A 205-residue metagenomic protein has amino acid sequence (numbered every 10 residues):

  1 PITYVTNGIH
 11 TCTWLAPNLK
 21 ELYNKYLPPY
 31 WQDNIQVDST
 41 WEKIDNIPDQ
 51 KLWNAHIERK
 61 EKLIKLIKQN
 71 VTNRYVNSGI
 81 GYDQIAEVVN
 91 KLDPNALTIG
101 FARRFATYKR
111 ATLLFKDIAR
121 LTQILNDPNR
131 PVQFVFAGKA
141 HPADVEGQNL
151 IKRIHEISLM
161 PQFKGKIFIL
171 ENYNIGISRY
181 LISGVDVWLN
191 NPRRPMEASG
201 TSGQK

Functional and structural regions predicted by a protein language model:
P1-K205: Catalytic cores of carbohydrate-active enzymes across secretory and cytosolic contexts
